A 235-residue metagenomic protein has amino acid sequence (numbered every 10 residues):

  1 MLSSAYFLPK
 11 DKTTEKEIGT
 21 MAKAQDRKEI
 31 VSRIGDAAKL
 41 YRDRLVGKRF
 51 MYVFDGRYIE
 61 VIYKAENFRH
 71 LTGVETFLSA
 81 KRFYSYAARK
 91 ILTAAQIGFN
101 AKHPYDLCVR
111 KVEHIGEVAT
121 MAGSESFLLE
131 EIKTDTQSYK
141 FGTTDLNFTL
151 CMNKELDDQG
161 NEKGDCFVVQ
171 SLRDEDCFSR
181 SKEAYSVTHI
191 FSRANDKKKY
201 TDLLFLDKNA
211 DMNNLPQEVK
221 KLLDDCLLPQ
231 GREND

Functional and structural regions predicted by a protein language model:
M1-Q137, G142, S192-D235: An acidic, glycine-rich, mixed-charge low-complexity segment common to nucleic-acid enzymes
D145, T149-D158, E162-A210: Compact beta-sheet-dominated globular domain cores
